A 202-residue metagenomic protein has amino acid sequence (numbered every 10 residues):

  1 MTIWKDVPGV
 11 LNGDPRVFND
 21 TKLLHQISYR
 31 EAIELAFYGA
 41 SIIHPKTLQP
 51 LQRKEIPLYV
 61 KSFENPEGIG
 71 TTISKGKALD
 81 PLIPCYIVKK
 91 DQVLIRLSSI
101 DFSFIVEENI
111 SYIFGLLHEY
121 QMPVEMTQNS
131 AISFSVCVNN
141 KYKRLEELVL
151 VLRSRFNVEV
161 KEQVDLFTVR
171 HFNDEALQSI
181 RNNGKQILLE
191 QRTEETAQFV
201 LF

Functional and structural regions predicted by a protein language model:
M1-F202: C-terminal catalytic "cap/lid" subdomain
